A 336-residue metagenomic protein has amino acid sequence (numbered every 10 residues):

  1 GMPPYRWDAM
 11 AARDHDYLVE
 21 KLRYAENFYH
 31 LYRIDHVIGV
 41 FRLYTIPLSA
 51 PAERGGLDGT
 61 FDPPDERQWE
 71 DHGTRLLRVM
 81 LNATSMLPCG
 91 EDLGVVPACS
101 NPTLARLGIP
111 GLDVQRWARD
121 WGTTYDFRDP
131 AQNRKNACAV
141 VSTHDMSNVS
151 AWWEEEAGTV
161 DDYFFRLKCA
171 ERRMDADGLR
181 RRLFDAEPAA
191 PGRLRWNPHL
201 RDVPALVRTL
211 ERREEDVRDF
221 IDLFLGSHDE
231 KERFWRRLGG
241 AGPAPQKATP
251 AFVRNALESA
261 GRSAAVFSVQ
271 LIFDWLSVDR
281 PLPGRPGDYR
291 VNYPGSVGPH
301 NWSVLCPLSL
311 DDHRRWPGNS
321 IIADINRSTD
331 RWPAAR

Functional and structural regions predicted by a protein language model:
G1-V269, F273-W275, D279, G298-D311: Alpha-amylase-like alpha-glycosidases and glucanotransferases acting on alpha-linked glucans and related
P283-R336: Structured C-terminal cap/extension of enzyme domains
